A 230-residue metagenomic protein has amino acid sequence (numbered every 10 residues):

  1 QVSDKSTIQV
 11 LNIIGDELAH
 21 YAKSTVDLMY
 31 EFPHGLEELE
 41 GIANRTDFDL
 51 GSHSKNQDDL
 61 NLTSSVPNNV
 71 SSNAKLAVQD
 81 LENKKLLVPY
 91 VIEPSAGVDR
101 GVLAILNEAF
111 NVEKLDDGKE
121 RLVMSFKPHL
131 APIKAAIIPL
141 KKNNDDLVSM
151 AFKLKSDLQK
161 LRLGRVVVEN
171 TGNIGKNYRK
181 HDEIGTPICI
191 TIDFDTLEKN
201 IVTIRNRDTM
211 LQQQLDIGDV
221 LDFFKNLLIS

Functional and structural regions predicted by a protein language model:
Q1-S230: NTP/phosphate- and nucleic-acid-binding module
